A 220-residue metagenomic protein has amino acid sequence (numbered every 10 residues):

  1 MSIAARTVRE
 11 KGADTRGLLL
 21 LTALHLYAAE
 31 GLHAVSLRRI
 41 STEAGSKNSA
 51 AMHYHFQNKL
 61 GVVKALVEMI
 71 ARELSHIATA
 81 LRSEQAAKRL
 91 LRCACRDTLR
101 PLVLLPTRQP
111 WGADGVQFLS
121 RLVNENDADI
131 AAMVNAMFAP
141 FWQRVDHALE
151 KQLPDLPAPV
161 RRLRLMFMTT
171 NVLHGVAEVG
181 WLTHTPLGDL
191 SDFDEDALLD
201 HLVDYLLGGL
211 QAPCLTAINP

Functional and structural regions predicted by a protein language model:
M1-D14, T216-P220: N-terminal intrinsically disordered/low-complexity leader segments
R16-L21, H33, F56-T79, N135: An amphipathic alpha-helix adjacent to DNA-recognition modules
L19-Y27, L206: Short hydrophobic clusters on alpha-helical segments that form packing/core surfaces in small helical domains
L26, H33-G61, A65: Helix-turn-helix
A78-G115: Hydrophobic alpha-helical connector segments
C93-R96, W111-D114, D127-L153: Amphipathic alpha-helical packing segments from all-alpha helical-bundle domains
T98-L102, V116-V123, M168-V172, L206: Short alpha-helical scaffolding segments that buttress acidic/His motifs in well-ordered protein cores
L105, A139-P220: C-terminal peripheral helix-coil segments that are non-catalytic and often amphipathic
